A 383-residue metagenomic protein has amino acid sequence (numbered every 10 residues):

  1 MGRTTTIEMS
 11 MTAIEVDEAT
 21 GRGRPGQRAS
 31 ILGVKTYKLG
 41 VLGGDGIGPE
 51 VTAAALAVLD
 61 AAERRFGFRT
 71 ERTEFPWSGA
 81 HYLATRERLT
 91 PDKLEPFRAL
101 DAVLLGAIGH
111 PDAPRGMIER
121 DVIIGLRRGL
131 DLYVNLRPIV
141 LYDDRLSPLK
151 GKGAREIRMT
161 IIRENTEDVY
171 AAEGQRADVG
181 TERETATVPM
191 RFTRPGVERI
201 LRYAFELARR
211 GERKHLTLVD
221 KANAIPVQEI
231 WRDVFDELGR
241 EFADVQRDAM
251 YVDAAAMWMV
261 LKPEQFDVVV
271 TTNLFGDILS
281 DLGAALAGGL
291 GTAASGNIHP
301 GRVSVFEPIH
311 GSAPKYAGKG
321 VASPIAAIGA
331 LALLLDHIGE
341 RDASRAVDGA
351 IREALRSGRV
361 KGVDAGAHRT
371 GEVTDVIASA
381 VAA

Functional and structural regions predicted by a protein language model:
M1-D17: Polybasic, low-complexity intrinsically disordered segments
G40-A57, A61-E63, T181-D253: Glycine-rich phosphate/diphosphate-binding loop of Rossmann-like nucleotide-binding domains
D45-G48, D101, I162, A204 (+4 more regions): Buried hydrophobic positions in well-ordered alpha/beta secondary-structure cores of metabolic enzymes
A55, L59, F235, A327-L335 (+2 more regions): Buried hydrophobic packing segments
G67-P91, M257-M259: N-terminal beta-loop-helix "entrance" segment that forms/cooperates in small-molecule cofactor or anionic ligand
G67-T73, G211-D220, F242-M250, E340-D348 (+1 more regions): Flexible, glycine/charged-enriched surface loops at secondary-structure junctions
Y82, M259-R359: Glycine-rich phosphate/nucleotide-binding loop
Y82-T187, L274-G276: N-terminal glycine-rich phosphate/adenylate-binding segment common to multiple enzyme folds
